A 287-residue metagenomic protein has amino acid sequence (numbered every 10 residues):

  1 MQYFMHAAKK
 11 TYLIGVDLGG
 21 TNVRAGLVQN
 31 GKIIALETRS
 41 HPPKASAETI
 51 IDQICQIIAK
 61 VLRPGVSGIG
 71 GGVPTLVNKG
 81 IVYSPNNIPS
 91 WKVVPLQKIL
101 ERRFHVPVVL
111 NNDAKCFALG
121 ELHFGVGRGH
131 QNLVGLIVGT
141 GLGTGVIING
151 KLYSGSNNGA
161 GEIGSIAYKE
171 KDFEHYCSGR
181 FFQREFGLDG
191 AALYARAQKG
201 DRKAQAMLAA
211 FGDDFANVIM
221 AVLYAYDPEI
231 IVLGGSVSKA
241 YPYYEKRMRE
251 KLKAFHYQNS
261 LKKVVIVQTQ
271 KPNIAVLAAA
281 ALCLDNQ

Functional and structural regions predicted by a protein language model:
M1-I69, V77-K79, K98-H105, E121-H130 (+1 more regions): ATP-binding/phosphotransfer module of carbohydrate and carboxylate kinases, centering on a glycine-rich
D17, D113, G139: Active-site glycine-centered loops adjacent to acidic/histidine catalytic or metal-binding residues that shape
I33, V82, L152-Y153: Hydrophobic "anchor" residues
L36-T38, P85, G155: Residue-level detector of high-confidence beta-strand sites
S40-P43, Y83-S90: Short glycine-enriched, charge-decorated loop/helix-capping segments at active-site entrances that position
P89-V94, R249: Charged helix-capping and loop-helix junction motifs
V108-N112: General beta-strand structural signal in soluble alpha/beta enzymes
R128-R180: Glycine-rich phosphate-binding loop of actin/hexokinase-like ATP-binding domains
